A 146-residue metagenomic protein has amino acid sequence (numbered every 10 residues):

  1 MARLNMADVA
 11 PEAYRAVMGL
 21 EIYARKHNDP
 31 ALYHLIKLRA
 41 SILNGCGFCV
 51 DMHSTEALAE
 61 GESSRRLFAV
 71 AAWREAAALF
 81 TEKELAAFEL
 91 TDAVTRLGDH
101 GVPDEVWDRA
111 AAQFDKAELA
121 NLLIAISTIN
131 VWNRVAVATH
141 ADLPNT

Functional and structural regions predicted by a protein language model:
M1-T146: Hydrophobic alpha-helical segments
